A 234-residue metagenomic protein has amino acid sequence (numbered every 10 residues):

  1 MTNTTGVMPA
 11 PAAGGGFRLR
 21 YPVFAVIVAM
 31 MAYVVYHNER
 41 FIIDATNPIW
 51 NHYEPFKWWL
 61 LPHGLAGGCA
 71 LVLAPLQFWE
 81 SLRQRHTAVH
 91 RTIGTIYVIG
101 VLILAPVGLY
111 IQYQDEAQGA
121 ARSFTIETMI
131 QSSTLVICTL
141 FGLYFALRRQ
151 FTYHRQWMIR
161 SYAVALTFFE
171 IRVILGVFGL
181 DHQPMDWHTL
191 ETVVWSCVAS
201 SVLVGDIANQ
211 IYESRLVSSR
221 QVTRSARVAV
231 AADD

Functional and structural regions predicted by a protein language model:
T2-D234: Alpha-helical membrane insertion/targeting regions
